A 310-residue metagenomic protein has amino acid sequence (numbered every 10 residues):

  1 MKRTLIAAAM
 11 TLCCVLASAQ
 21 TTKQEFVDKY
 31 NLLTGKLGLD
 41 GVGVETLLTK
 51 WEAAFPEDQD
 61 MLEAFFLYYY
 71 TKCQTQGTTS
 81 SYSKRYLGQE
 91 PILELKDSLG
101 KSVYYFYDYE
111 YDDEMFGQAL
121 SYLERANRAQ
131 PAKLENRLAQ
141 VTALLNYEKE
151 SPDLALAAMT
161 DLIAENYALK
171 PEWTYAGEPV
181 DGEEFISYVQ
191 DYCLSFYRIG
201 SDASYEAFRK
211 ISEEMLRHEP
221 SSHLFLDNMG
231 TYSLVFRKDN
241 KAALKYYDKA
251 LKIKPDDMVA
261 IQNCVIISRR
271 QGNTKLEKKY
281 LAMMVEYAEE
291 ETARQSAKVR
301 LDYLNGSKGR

Functional and structural regions predicted by a protein language model:
A17-F106, E110-D113: N-terminal leader/linker segments that initiate helical-solenoid repeat arrays
P56-E57, R128-A132, Y167-A168, E219-S221 (+2 more regions): Short coil turns that delineate tetratricopeptide repeat
E63-A64, E135-V141, P171-G177, Q190-D191 (+4 more regions): Alpha-solenoid helical repeat scaffolds
Y68-A126, N146-D202: Short coil/linker segments at helix-helix boundaries
D181-K249: Alpha-helical adaptor scaffolds
D202-K210, E214-H223, L276-R310: Terminal, low-structured helical/coil segments at or just beyond the last alpha-helical repeat
